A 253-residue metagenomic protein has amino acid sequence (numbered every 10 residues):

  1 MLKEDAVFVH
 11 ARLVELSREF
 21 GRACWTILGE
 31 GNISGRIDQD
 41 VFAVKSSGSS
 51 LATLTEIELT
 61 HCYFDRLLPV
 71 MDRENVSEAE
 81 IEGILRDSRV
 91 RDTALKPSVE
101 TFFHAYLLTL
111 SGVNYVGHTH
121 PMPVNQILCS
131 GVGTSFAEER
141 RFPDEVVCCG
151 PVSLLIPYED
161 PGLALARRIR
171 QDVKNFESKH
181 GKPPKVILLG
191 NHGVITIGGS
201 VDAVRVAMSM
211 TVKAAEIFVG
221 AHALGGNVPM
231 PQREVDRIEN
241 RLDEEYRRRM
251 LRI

Functional and structural regions predicted by a protein language model:
M1-I253: Glycine-rich flexible loops
